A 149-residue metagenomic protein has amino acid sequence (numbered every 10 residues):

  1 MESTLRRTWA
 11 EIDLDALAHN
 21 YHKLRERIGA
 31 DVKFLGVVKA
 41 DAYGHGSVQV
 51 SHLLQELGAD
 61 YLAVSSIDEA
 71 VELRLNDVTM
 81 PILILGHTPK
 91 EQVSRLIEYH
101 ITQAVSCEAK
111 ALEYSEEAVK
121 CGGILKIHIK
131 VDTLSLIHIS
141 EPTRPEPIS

Functional and structural regions predicted by a protein language model:
E2-T4, T8-E11, H19, V32-S140: Active-site-proximal beta-alpha core segment in soluble small-molecule metabolic enzymes
L17-N20, L24: Alpha-helical packing segments of well-folded alpha/beta enzyme cores
G29: Short conserved AdoMet
I137-S149: Single conserved hydrophobic/aromatic residue that forms the stacking wall/gate of nucleotide- or nucleobase-binding
